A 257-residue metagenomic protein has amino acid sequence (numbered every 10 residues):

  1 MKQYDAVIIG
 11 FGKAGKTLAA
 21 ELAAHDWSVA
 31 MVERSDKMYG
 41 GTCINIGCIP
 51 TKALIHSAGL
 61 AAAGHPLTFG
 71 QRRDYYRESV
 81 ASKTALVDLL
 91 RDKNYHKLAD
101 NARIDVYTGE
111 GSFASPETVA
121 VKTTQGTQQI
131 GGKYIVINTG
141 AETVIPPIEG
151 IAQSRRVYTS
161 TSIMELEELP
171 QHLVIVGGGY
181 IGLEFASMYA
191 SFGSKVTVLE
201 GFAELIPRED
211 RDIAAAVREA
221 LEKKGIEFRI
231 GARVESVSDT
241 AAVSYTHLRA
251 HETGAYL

Functional and structural regions predicted by a protein language model:
K2-G12, Q171-V176: Beta1/beta-strand and adjacent pyrophosphate-binding region of the FAD-binding site in flavoprotein oxidoreductases
K2-Y4, E21-W27, E33-L169, T197 (+4 more regions): Glycine-rich flavin
A6-W27, F185-A190: N-terminal Rossmann-like FAD-binding beta1-loop-alpha1 element of flavoenzymes
G10-G15, G140, G177-G182, E252: Conserved phosphate-binding and hydrolysis motifs of nucleotide-dependent enzymes
I104, G178, I226: Hydrophobic patch in the ABC ATPase nucleotide-binding domain
E168-G201: Rossmann-like NAD(P)H-binding beta-loop-alpha module
A232-V234: Flavin (primarily FAD) cofactor-binding/catalytic cores of flavoenzymes
T246-T253: Conserved small/polar residues in nucleotide/adenosyl-binding loops
